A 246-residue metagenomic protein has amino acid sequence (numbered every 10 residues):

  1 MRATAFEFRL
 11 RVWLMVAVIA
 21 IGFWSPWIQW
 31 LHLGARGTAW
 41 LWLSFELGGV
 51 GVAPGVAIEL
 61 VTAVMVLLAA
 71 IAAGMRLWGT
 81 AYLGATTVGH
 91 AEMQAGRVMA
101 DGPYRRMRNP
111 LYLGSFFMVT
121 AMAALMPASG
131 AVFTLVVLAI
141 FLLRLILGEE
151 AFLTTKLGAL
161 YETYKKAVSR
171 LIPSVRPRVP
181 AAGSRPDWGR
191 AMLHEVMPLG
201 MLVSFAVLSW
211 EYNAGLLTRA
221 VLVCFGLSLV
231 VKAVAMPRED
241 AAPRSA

Functional and structural regions predicted by a protein language model:
M1-D101, F116-A246: Membrane-anchoring alpha-helices and their flanking helix-loop junctions
Y104: Catalytic beta-strand/loop module used to bind and position nucleotide/cofactor moieties in cofactor-attachment
M107-L113, F117: Conserved SAM-binding loop
